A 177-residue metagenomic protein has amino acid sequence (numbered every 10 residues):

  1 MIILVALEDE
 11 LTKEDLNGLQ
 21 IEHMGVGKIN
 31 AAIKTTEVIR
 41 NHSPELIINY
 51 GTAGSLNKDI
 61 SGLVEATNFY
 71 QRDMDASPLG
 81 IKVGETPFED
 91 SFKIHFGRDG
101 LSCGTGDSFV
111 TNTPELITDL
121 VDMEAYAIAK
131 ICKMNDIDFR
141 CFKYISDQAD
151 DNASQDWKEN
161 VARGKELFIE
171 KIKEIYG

Functional and structural regions predicted by a protein language model:
M1-I2: Extreme N-terminal starter segment of soluble prokaryotic enzymes
D9-G177: Glycine-rich phosphate- or other oxyanion-binding loops that anchor nucleotides, phosphorylated ligands
